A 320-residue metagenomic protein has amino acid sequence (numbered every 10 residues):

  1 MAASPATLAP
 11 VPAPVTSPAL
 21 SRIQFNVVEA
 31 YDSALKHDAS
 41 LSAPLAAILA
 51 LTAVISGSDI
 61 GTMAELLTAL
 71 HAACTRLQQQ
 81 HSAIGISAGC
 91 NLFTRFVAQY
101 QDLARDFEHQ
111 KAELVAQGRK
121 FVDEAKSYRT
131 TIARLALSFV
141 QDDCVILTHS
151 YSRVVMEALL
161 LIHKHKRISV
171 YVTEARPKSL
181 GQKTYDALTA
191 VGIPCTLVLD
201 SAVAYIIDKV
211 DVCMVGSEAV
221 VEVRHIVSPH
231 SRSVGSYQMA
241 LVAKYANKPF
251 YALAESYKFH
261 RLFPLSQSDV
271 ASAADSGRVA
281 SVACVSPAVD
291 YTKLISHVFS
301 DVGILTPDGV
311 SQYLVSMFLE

Functional and structural regions predicted by a protein language model:
A2-L114: Long amphipathic alpha-helical segments
V28, D32, L45-T52, H71-C74 (+8 more regions): Predominant activation on well-ordered alpha-helical scaffold segments within soluble catalytic domains
L114-D123: Short glycine/proline- and acidic residue-enriched helix-loop micro-motifs that form flexible lids or anion-recognition
E124-Q141: A short, well-structured juxtamembrane/interface segment
K126-T130, H149, V234: Conserved phosphate-coordination/catalytic loops
D143-C144, I168: Nucleotide donor/acceptor-binding cores
V145-M156, P177: Gly/Ser/Thr-rich loops at beta-strand to alpha-helix junctions that form or flank small-molecule/cofactor-binding
E157, I162-I168, T173-E320: Conserved phosphate- and dinucleotide-binding cores of soluble alpha/beta proteins, encompassing both enzyme active
